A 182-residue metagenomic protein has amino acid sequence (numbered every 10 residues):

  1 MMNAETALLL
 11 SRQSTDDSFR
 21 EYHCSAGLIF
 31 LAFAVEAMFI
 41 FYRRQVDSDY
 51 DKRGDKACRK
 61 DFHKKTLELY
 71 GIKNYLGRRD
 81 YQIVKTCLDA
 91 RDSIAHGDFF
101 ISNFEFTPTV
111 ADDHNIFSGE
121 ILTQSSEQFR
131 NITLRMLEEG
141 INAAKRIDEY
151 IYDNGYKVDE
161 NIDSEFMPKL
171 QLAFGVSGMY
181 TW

Functional and structural regions predicted by a protein language model:
M1-C24, P168-W182: Charged alpha-helical initiation segments
N3-L10, F30, A37, A90 (+1 more regions): Amphipathic, well-ordered alpha-helical segments in soluble domains
A7-Q13, Q45-S48, D98-T107: Short regulatory "switch" loops immediately downstream of catalytic or recognition motifs within protein catalytic
Q13, E36, R43-R44, E149 (+1 more regions): A generic secondary-structure boundary signal that marks alpha-helix termini
E21-R44: Short, hydrophobic, well-ordered secondary-structure elements
E36-D89, H96-G97: Short non-catalytic regulatory patches outside canonical folded cores
N74-T86, A90-Q171, T181-W182: Charge-enriched, short contiguous segments at helix-coil
